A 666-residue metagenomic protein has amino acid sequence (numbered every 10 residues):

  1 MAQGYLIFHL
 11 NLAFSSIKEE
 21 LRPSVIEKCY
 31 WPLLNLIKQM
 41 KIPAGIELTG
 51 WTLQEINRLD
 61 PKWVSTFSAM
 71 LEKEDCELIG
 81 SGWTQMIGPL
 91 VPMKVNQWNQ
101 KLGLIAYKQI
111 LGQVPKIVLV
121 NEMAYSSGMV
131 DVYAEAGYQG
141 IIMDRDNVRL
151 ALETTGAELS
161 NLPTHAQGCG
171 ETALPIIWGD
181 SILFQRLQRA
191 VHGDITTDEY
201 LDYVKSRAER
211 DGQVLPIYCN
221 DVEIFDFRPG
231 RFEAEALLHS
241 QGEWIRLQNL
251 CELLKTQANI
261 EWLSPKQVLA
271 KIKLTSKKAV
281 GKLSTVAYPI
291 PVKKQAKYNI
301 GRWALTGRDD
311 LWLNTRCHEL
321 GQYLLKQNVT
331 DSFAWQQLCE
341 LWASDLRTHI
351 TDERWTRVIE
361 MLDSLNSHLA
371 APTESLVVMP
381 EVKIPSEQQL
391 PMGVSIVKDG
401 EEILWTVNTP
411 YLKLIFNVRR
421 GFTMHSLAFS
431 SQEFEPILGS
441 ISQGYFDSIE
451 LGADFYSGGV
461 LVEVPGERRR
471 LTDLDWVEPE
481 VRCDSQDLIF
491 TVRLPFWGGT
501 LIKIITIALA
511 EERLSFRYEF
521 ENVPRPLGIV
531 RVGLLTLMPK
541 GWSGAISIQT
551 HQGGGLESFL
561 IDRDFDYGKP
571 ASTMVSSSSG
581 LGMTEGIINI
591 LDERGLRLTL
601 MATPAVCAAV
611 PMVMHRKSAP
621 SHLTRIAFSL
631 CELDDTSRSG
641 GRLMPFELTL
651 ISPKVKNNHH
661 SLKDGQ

Functional and structural regions predicted by a protein language model:
A2-W31, K38, L159-H165, G170-L174 (+4 more regions): Active-site and substrate-binding clefts of carbohydrate-active enzymes
Q3-N99, K116-V120, Q139-D144, L263-S264: Short, well-structured secondary-structure segments
P23, K94, W98-K101, E402-W497 (+1 more regions): Acidic-aromatic substrate-binding/catalytic surfaces of carbohydrate-active enzymes
W63-G80, Q113, A134-P175: Acidic, His- and aromatic-enriched active-site or binding-groove loops in soluble protein domains that engage sugars
V95-E122, K205-C219, E519: CE4/NodB-like, metal-dependent polysaccharide N-deacetylase domain that modifies extracellular/periplasmic N-acetylated
A428, G499-L501, L509-L556, P653-Q666: Acidic (Asp/Glu-rich), glycine- and aromatic
Q486, R493-W497, V523, A571-Q666: Beta-strand-rich recognition/accessory modules
N522-A602: Polysaccharide-binding surfaces and accessory modules of carbohydrate-active proteins
